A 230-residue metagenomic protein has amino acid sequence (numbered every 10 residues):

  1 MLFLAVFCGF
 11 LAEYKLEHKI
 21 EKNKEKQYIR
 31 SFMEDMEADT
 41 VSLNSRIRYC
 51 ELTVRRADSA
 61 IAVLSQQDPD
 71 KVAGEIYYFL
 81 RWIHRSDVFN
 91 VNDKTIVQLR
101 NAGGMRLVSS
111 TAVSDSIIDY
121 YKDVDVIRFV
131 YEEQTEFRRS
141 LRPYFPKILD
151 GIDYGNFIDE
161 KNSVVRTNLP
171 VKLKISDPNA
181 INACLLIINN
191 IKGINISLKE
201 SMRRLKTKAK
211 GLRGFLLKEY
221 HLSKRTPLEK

Functional and structural regions predicted by a protein language model:
M1-F10: Hydrophobic membrane-insertion alpha-helices, especially the h-region of bacterial N-terminal signal peptides
L11-K230: Long, hydrophobic alpha-helical segments that serve as membrane-spanning/inserting helices
